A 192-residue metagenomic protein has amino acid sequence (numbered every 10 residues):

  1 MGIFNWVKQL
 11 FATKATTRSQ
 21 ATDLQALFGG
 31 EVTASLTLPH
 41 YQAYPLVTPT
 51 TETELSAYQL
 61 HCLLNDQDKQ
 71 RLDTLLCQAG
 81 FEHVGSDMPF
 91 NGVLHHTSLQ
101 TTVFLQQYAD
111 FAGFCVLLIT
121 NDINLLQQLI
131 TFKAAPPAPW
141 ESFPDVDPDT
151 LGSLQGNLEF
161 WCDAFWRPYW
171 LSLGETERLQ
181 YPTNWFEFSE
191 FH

Functional and structural regions predicted by a protein language model:
G2-H192: Polar/charged low-complexity regulatory segments
